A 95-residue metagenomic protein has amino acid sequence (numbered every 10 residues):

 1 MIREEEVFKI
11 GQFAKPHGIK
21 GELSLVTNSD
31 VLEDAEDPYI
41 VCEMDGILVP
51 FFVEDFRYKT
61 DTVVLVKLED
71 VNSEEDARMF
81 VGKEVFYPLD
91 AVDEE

Functional and structural regions predicted by a protein language model:
M1-E95: Short Lys/Arg-rich amphipathic alpha-helical segments
